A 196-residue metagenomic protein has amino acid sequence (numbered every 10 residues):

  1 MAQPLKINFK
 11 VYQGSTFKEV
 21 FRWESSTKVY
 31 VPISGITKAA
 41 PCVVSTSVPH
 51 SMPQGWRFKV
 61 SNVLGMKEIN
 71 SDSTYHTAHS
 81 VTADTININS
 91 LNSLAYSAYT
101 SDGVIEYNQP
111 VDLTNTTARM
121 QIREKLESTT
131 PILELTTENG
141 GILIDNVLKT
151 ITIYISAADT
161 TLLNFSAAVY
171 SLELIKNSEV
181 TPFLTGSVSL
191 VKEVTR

Functional and structural regions predicted by a protein language model:
M1-V29, N108-R196: Contiguous segments within soluble domain cores/interaction surfaces
V29-V111, N115, E124, N146: Small/polar beta-strand repeat architecture
